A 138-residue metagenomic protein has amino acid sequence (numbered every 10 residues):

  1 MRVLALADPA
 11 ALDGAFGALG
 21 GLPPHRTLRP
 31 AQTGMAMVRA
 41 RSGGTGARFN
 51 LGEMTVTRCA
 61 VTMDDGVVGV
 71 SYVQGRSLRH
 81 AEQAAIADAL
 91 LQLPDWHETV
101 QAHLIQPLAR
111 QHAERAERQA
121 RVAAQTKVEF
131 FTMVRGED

Functional and structural regions predicted by a protein language model:
M1-G20: Charge-rich, low-complexity N-terminal segments
G14-A15, P23-P24, A116-E117: Intrinsically disordered, low-complexity boundary segments flanking structured domains
A18-D65, V70-Q74: Structured beta-strand/loop patches that form or line metal/cofactor-binding pockets in enzymes
G43, M54-V56, L78, A113 (+1 more regions): Short capping/connector residues at structural and topological boundaries
E53-T55, A84, V122-A124: A short, structural micro-pattern
V67-Q106: A hydrophobic, small-residue-rich beta->alpha segment in the mid-to-C-terminal subdomain of diverse proteins
Q92-D138: Cysteine/selenocysteine-centered motifs that mediate thiol-based redox chemistry or coordinate metal-sulfur cofactors
